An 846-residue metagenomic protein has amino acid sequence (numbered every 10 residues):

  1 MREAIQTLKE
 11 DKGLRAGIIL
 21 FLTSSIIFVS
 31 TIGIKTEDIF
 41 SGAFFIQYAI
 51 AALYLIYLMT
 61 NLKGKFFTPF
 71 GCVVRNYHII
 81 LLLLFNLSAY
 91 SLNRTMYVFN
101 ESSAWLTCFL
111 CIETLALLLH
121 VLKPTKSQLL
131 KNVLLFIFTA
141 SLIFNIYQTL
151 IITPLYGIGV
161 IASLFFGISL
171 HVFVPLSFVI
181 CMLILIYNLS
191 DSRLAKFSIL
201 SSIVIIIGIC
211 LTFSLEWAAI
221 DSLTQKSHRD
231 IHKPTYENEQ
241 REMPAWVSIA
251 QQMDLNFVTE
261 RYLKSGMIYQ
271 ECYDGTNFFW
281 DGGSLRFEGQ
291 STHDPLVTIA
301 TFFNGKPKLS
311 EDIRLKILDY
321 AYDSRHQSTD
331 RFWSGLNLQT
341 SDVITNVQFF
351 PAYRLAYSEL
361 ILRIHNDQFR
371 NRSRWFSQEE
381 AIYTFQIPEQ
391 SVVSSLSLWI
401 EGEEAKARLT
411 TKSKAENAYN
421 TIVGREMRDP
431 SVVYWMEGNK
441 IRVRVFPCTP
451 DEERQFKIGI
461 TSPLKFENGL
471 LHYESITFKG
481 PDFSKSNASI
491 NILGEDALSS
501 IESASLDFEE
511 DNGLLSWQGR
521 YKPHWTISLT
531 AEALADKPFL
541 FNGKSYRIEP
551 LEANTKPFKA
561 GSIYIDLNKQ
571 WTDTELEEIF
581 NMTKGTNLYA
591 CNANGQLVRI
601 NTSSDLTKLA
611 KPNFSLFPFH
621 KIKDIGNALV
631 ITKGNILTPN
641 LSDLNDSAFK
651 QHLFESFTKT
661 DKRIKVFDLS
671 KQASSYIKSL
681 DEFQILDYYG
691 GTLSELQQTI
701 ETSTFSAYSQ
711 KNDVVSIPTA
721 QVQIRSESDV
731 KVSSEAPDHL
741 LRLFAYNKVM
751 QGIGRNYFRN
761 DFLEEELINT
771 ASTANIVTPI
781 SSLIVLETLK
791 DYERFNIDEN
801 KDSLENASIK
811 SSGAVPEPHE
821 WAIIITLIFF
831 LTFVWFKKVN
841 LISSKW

Functional and structural regions predicted by a protein language model:
R2-V121, L130-S341, V392, A405 (+3 more regions): Pro/Ser/Thr/Gly-rich intrinsically disordered low-complexity regions
I313-I364, G424-V433, A533-L551: Edge strands and adjacent loops of beta-rich recognition modules
D342-Q348, N439-V445, H472-S475: Short structured motifs
N346-E359, R370-W375, P447-D451: Short, solvent-exposed beta-strand/turn "edge" segments of beta-rich domains on protein surfaces
L362, D367, W435, T461-P463 (+2 more regions): MIDAS-like acidic motif and immediate structural context at the N-terminus of von Willebrand factor A/I domains
R363-V392, G469-I476: Acidic (Asp/Glu-rich), glycine- and aromatic
S395-W435, P447-T449, G459-F558, L686-A814 (+1 more regions): An acidic, Ser/Thr-enriched
N542-A553, A593-I622: A short, well-structured beta->alpha microelement
